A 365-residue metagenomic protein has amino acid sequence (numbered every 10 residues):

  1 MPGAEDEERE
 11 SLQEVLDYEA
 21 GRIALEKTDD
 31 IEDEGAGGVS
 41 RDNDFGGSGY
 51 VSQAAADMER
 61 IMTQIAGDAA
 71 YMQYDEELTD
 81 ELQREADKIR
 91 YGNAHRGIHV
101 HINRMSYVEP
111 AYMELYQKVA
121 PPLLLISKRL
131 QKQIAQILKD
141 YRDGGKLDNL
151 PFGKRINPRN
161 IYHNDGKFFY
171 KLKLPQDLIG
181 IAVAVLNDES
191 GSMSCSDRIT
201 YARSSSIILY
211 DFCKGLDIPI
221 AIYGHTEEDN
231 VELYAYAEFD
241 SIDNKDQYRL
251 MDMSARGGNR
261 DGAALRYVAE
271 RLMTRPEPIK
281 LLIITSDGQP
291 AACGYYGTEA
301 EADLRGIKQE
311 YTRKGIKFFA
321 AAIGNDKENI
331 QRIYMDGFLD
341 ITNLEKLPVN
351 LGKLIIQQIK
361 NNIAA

Functional and structural regions predicted by a protein language model:
M1-V183, D197: Negatively charged
Y112, L186-S196, Q247-S254, Q289-A292: Glycine- and acidic
L172-D177, L272-T274, E310: Replace "in large, NTP-powered and nucleic-acid-processing enzymes" with "in large, NTP-powered factors and other
P175-D240, L281-I284, A320-N325: Von Willebrand factor
R198-A202, R256-L265, A300, L347-L351: Phosphate/oxyanion-binding active-site loops and adjacent basic polyanion-contact surfaces
D229-I279, A321-N329: Von Willebrand factor
N259, A269, G288-R332, I341: VWA/integrin I-like adhesion module and closely mimicked acidic/polar interface patches used
D336-A365: C-terminal helix of von Willebrand factor
